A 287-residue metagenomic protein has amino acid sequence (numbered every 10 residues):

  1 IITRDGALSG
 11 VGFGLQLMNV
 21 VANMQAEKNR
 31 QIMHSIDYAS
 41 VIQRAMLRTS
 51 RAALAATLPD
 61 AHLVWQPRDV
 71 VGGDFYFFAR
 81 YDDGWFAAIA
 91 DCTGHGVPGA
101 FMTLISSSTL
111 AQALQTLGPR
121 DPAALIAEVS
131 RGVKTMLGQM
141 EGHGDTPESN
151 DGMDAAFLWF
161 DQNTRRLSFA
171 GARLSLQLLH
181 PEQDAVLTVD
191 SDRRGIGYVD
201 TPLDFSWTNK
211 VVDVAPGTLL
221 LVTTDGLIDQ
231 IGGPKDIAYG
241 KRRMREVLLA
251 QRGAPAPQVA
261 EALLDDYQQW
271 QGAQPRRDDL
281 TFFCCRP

Functional and structural regions predicted by a protein language model:
I1-L17: A glycine-centered beta-loop-beta connector
G10-L15, A88-A90, T223: PAS-family sensory domains
G14, M102-L104, K235-A238: Short, glycine/charged-enriched secondary-structure capping and boundary segments
G14-R30: A short, polar/charged loop-to-alpha-helix boundary motif
N19-V21, G96-V97, I231: Charged alpha-helical signal-transmission linkers that cap and connect PAS-family sensory domains
K28-L219, Q274-P287: … and, occasionally, acidic/histidine-rich disordered N-termini of signaling adaptors
T201, K210-V222, L227-P287: C-terminal catalytic subdomain
